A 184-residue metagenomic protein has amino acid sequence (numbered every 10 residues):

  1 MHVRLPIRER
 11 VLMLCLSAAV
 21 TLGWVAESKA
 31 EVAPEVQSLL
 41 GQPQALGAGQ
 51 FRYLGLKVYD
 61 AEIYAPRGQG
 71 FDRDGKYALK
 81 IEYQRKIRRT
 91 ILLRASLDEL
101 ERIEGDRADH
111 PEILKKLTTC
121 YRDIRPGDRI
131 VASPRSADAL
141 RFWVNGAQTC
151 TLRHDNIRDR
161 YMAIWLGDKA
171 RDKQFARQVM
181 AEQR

Functional and structural regions predicted by a protein language model:
M1-R8: N-terminal secretory signal peptides that target proteins for export/translocation
M13-G23: Bacterial N-terminal signal peptides
E27-R184: Terminal leader/tail segments of proteins
